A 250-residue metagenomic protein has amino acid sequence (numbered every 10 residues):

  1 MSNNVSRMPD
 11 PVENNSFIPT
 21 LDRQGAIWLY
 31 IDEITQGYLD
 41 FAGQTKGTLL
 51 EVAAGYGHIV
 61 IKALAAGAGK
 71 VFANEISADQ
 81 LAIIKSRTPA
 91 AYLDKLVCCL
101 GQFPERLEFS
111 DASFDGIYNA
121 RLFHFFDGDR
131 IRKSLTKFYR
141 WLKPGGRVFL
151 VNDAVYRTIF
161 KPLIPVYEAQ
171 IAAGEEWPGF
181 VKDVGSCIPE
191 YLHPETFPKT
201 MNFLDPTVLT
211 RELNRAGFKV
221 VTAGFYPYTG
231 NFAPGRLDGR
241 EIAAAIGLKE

Functional and structural regions predicted by a protein language model:
A26-K46: Conserved alpha-helix/loop element of class I SAM-dependent methyltransferases that forms part of the SAM/SAH-binding
G55: Conserved glycine-rich SAM-binding loop
H58, K62-R106: Class I SAM-dependent methyltransferase SAM/SAH-binding core
Y118: A conserved beta-strand element that flanks and buttresses the S-adenosyl-L-methionine
F126, H193-T207: Acceptor-substrate binding/catalytic loop of class I
R132-P144: A short glycine-rich, Lys/Arg-flanked "PGG" loop and its adjoining helix->strand segment in the class I
F149-P178: Conserved class I S-adenosyl-L-methionine
A216, A233-E250: Core SAM-dependent methyltransferase catalytic element
